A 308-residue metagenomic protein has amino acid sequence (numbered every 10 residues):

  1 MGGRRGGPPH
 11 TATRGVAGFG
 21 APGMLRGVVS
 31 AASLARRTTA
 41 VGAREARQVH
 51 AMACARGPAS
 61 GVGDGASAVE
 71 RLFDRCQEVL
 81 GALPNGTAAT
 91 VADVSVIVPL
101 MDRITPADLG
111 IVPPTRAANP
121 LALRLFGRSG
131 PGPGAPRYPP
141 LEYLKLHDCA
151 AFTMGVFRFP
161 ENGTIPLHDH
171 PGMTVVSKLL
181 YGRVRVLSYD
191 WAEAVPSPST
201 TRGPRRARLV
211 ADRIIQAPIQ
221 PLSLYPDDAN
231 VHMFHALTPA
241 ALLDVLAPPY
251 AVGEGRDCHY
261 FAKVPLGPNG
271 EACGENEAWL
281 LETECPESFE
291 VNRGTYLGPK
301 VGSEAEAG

Functional and structural regions predicted by a protein language model:
G2-R5, G20, L25-G308: Jelly-roll (double-stranded beta-helix
T13-G15, A40-V41: Serine/threonine-rich, low-complexity intrinsically disordered segments
